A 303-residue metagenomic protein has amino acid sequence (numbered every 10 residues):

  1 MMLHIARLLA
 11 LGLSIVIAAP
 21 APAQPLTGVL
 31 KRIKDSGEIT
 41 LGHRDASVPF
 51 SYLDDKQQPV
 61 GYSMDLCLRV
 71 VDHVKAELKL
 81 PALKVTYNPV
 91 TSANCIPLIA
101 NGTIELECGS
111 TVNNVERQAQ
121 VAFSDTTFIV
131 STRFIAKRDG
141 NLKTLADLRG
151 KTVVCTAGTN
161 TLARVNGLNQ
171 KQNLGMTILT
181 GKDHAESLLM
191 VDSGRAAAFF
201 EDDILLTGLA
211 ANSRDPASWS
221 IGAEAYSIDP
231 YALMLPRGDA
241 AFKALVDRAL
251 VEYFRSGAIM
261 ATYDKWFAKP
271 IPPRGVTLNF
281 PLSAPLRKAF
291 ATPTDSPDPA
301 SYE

Functional and structural regions predicted by a protein language model:
Q24, L30, D65-H73, D139-L142 (+6 more regions): Extended ligand-binding regions for polar small-molecule ligands
Q24-P25, N160-L179, A217-W219, V251-E303: Ligand-binding clefts/hinges and TM-proximal coupling segments of bilobed small-molecule sensing domains
Q24-T27, K31-E107: Extracytoplasmic small-molecule ligand-binding "clamshell" domains of the periplasmic binding protein/Venus flytrap
L30, P59, S110, R117-T127 (+2 more regions): A structural signal for short loop-to-beta-strand junctions that line the ligand-binding cleft of periplasmic/secreted
T40-P49, P59-A76, V112, V130-A185 (+1 more regions): Bilobed "Venus flytrap"/periplasmic-binding protein-like clamshell domains and structurally analogous long
D45, F128-D139, D203, A210-L250 (+2 more regions): Periplasmic-binding protein-like
L68, K79-D147, R287-A300: Acidic, polar ligand-binding/catalytic clefts
N94, C108-A119, R164-K171, L189-S227 (+1 more regions): A ligand-binding cleft/hinge motif common to bilobed small-molecule-binding domains
